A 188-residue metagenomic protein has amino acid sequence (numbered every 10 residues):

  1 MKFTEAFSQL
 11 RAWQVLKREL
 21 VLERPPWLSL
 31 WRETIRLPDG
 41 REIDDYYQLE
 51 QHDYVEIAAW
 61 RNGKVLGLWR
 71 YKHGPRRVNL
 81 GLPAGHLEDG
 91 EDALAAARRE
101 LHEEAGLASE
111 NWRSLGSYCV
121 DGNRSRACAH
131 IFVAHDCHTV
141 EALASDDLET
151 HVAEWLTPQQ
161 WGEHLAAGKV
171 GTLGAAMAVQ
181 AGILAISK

Functional and structural regions predicted by a protein language model:
K2, L10-W13, L49-Q51, V55-R99 (+1 more regions): Conserved Nudix-box catalytic region and its N-terminal flanking loop in Nudix hydrolases and closely related
K2-W13, V78, D89, N123-S125 (+2 more regions): Nudix hydrolase/Nudix homology domain
K17-R61: Acidic, metal-coordinating catalytic segment for phosphate/diphosphate chemistry, firing primarily on the Nudix
L20-P26, H73, Y118-H130: Acidic pyrophosphate-coordinating catalytic loop
T34-D39, D121-E141, E154: Active-site-adjacent beta-strand/loop module that shapes the phosphate/pyrophosphate-binding cleft
P38-G40, R61-K64, Y71, H135-T139 (+1 more regions): Short loop segments at secondary-structure junctions
G106-L107, V170: Helix N-cap/coil-helix junction residues
A108-L115: A short coil-to-beta-strand element that immediately follows conserved catalytic motifs
